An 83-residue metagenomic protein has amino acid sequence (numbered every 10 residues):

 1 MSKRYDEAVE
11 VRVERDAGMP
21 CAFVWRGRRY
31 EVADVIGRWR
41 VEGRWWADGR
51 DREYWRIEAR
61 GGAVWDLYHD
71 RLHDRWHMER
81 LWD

Functional and structural regions predicted by a protein language model:
M1-D83: Non-catalytic peripheral regions of nucleotide-handling enzymes
